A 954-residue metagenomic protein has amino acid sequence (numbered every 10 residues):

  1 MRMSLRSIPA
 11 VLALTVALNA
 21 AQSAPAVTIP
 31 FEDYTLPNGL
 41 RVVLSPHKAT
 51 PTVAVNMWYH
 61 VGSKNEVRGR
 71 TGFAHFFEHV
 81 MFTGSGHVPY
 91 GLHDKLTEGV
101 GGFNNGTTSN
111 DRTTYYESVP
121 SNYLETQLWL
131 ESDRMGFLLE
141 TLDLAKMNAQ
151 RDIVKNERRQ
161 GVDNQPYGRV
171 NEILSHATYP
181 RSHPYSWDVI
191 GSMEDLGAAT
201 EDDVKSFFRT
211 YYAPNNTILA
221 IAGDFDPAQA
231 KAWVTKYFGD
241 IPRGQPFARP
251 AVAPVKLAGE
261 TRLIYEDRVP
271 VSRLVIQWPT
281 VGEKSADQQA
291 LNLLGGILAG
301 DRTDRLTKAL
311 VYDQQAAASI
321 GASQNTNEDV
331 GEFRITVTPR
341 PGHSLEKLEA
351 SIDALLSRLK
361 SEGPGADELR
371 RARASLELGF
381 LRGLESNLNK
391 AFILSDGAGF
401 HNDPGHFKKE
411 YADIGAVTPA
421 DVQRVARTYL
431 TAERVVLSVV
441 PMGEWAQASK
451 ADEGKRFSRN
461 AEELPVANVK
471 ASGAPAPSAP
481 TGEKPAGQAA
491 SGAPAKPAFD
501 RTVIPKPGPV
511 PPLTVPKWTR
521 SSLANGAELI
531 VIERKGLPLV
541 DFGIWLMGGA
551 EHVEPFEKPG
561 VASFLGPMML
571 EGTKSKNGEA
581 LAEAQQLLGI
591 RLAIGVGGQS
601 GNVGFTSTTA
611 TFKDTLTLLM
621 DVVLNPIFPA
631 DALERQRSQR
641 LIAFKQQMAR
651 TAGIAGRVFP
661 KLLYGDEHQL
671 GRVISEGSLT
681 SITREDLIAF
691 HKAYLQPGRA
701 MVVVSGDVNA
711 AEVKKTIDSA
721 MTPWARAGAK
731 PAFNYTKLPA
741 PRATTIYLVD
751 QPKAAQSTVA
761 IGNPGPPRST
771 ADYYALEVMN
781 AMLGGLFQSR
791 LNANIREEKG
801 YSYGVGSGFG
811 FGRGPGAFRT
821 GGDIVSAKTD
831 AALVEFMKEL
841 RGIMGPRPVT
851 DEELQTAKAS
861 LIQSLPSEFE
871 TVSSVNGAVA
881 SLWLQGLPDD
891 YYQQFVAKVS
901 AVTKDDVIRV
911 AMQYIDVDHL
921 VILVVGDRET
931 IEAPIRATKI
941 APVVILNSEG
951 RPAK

Functional and structural regions predicted by a protein language model:
M1-V11: Bacterial N-terminal signal peptides that target proteins for export
P9-N19: Bacterial N-terminal signal peptides
A20-D94, Y116-V119, E125-S132, K205-A309 (+10 more regions): His/Glu-rich zincin catalytic helix
V43-S45, T50-R68, G72-A74, G91-F137 (+16 more regions): M16 family metallopeptidases and their MPP-like homologs
V154-G161, A253-Y265, A372-G383, S607-T608 (+3 more regions): Short, conserved secondary-structure transition motifs
G191-T210, E685, A689: A conserved hydrophobic secondary-structure block that centers on an alpha-helix together with its immediately flanking
D421-R424, V902-R909: A short, acidic, amphipathic alpha-helical segment used as a generic capping/interface helix at domain edges
R424-T428, V436: Extended, domain-scale alpha-helical bundle/helix-rich regions
